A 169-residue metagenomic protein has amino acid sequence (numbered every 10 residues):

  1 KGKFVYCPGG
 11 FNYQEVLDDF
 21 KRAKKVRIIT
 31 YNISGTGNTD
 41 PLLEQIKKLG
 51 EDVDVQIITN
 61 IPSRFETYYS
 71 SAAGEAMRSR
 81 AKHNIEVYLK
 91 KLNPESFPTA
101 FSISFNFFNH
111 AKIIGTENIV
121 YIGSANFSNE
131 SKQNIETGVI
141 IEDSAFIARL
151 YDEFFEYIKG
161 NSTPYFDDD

Functional and structural regions predicted by a protein language model:
K1, Y121-D169: Signature of lipid phosphatidyltransferase scaffolds
G2-P8, Y31-G35, P98-F101: Short, flexible loop segments at the rims of nucleotide/cofactor-binding pockets, characterized by
N12-E95: Primarily the HKD phosphodiesterase
R22-A23, E117, I135: Short, well-ordered alpha-helix to beta-strand connector turns
D54, K112, I119-V120: Beta-sheet entry/capping signal
I58-N60, N106, T116, G123 (+1 more regions): Generic beta-sheet signal
S96-P98, S104-F108, K132: Short solvent-exposed loop/turn micro-motifs enriched in small/polar/acidic residues
A111-G115, V139-I140: Short beta-strand scaffold segments in enzyme catalytic cores
